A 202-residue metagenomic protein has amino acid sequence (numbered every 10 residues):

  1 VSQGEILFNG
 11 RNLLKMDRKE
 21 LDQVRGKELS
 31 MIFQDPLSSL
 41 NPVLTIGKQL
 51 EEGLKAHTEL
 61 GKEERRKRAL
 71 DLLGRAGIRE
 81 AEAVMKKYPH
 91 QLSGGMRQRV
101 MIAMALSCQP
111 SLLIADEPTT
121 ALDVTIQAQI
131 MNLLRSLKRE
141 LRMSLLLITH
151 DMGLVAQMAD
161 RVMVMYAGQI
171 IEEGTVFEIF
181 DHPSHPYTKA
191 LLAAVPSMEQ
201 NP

Functional and structural regions predicted by a protein language model:
V1-S2, L13-S30, A56, E178-P183: ABC ATPase NBD coupling module
N12, E64-A83, L192-A193: Conserved ABC ATPase "signature" region
R79-M85, T175-P202: Short catalytic/signature loops enriched in Gly
S107-S111: A short, proline-enriched helix->beta-strand linker immediately N-terminal to the Walker B motif in ABC-type P-loop
V155-Q157: A short, surface-exposed alpha-helical micro-motif characterized by mixed small hydrophobic and charged/polar residues
R161, E173: Short, glycine/charged-rich "phosphate-handling" switch motifs in NTP-dependent and phosphotransfer domains
